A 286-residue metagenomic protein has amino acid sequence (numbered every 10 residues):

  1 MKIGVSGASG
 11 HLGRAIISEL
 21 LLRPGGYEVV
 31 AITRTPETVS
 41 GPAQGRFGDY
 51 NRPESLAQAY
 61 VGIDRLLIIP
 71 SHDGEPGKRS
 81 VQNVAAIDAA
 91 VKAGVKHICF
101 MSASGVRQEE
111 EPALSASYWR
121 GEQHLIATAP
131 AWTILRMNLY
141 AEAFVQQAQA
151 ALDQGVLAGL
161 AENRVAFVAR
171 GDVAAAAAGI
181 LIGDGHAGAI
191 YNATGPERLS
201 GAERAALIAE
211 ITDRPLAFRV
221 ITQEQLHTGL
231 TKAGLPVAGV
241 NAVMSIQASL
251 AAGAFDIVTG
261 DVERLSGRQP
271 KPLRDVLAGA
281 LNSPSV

Functional and structural regions predicted by a protein language model:
K2-R34, N51-E54, V61, R65 (+7 more regions): Oxidoreductase cofactor-interface core, primarily capturing Rossmann-like NAD(P)-dependent enzymes
T35-A43, Q58: Short loop/helix-cap segments at secondary-structure boundaries that form the rim of catalytic
S40-R52: Rossmann-fold cofactor-recognition segment
E197, F255, Q269: Flexible coil/turn residues that form the inter-helical turn or adjacent wing/linker of helix-turn-helix
V243-S249, V276-A280: Short linear loop/turn motifs
D261, Q269-V286: Amphipathic terminal alpha-helices
